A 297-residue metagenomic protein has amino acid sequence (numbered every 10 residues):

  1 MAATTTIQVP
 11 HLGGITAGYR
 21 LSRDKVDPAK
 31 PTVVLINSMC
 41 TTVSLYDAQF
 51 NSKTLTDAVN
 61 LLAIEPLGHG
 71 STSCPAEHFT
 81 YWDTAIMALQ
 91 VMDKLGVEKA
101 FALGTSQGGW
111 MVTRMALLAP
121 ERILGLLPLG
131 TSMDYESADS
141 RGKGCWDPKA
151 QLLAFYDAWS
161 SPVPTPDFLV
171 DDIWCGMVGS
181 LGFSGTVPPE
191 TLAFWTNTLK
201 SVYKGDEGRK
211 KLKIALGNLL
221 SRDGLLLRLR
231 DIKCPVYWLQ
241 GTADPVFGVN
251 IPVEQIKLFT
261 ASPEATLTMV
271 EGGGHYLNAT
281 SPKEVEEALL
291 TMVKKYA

Functional and structural regions predicted by a protein language model:
H11-E77: Conserved HGGG/HGGXW glycine-rich cap/lid loop of the alpha/beta-hydrolase fold
N60-T105, L118, E287: Active-site loop/oxyanion-hole signature of alpha/beta-hydrolase fold enzymes
L117, L124-D167: Flexible "cap/lid" loop of the alpha/beta hydrolase fold
P164-R230: Conserved alpha/beta-hydrolase catalytic His-Asp/Glu region
I232, W238-Q240, D244: Short beta-strand/loop motif that positions the catalytic acidic residue of the alpha/beta-hydrolase fold
C234, G248-L258: Short alpha-helix in the alpha/beta-hydrolase fold that links the catalytic acid
A243-F247, H275: Acidic catalytic loop of the alpha/beta-hydrolase fold
S262-A297: Catalytic active-site module of serine/aspartate enzymes centered on a nucleophile-bearing elbow/loop
